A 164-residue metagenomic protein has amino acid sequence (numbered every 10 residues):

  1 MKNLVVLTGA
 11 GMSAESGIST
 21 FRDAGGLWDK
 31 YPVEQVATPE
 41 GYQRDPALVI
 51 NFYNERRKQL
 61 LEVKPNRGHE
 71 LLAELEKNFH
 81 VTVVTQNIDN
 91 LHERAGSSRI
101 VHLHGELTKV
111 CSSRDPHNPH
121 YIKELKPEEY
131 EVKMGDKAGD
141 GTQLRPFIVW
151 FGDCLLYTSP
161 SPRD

Functional and structural regions predicted by a protein language model:
K2, M12-K109, S113: Conserved catalytic-core helix/loop/strand module for nucleotide-ribose chemistry
L7-A10: Glycine-rich beta-strand-to-loop/alpha-helix junction loops that act as flexible
L75-F79, E129, R163: Generic low-complexity, intrinsically disordered sequence content enriched in small uncharged/hydrophobic residues
S98-L156: Cys/His-rich short segments
Y157-D164: Conserved small/polar residues in nucleotide/adenosyl-binding loops
